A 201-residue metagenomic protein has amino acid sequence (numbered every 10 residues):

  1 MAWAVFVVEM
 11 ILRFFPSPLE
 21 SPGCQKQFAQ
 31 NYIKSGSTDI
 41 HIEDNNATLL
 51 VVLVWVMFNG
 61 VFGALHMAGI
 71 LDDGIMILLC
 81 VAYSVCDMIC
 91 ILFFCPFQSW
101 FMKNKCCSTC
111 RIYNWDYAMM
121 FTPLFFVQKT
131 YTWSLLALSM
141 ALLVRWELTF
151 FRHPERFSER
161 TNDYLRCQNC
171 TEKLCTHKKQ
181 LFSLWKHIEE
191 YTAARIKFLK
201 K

Functional and structural regions predicted by a protein language model:
M1-C24, A68-I70, Y83-C90: Hydrophobic alpha-helical membrane-embedded segments
M1-M10, I75-C86, T132-R145: Hydrophobic core segments of alpha-helical transmembrane domains in multi-pass membrane proteins
F15-K26, F93-W100, W146-Y164: Juxtamembrane/interface segments at transmembrane-helix termini
Q27-N45, C106-Y113: Short membrane-interface loop/juxtamembrane segments of multi-pass integral membrane proteins
L53-L78: Membrane-helix boundary elements
F93-A118: Membrane-helix boundary/juxtamembrane motif in polytopic membrane proteins
W115-T132: Hydrophobic alpha-helical transmembrane segments in multi-pass integral membrane proteins
F151-K200: Short, highly charged, low-complexity non-transmembrane loops/tails of multi-pass membrane proteins
